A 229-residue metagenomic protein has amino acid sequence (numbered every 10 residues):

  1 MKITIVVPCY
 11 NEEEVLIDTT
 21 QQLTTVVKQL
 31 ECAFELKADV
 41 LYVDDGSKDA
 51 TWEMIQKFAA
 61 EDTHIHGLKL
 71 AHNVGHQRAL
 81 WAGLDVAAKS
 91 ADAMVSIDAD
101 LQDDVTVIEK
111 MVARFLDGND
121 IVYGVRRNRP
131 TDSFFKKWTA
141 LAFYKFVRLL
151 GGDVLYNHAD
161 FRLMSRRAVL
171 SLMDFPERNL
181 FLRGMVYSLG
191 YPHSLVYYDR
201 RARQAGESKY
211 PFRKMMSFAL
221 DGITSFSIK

Functional and structural regions predicted by a protein language model:
M1-S133: Structured catalytic core of nucleotide-sugar glycosyltransferases
N11, V15, D174-R178, I228-K229: Alpha-helical structural elements of signaling/regulatory helical domains
E31-F34, L150-G151, S227: A broad structural signal for alpha-helix termini and local helix breaks/kinks
L68-V86, V105-M185, R201-L220: Acceptor/aglycone-binding surface of glycosyltransferases and processive sugar-polymer synthases
S194-Y198: Conserved alpha/beta core of the MobA/IspD/sugar-nucleotide pyrophosphorylase nucleotidyltransferase superfamily
L220-K229: Membrane-interface, cytosolic juxtamembrane amphipathic helix immediately N-terminal to a transmembrane helix, enriched
